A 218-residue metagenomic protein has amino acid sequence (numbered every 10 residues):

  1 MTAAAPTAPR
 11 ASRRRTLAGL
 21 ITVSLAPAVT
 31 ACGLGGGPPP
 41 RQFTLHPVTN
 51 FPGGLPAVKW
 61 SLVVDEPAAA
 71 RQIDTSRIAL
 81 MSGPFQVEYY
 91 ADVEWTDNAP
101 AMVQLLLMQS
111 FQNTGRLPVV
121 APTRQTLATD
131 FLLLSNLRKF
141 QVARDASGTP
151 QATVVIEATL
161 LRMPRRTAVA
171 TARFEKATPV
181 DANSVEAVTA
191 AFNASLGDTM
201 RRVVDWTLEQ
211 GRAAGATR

Functional and structural regions predicted by a protein language model:
M1-S12, A18-T30: N-terminal secretory signal peptides
C32-P100, E209-R218: A structural "domain/chain start" motif
L34-G53, V58, T114-R165, A182: Surface-exposed short loop/turn segments
V48, D65-P67, I78-G83, N136-R138 (+3 more regions): Generic beta-structure capping elements
V87-E94, P164-D205: Short secondary-structure boundary motifs at beta->alpha junctions and helix caps
M108, Q112-R116, V142, V204-L208 (+1 more regions): Sec-exported extracytoplasmic/periplasmic mature domains
